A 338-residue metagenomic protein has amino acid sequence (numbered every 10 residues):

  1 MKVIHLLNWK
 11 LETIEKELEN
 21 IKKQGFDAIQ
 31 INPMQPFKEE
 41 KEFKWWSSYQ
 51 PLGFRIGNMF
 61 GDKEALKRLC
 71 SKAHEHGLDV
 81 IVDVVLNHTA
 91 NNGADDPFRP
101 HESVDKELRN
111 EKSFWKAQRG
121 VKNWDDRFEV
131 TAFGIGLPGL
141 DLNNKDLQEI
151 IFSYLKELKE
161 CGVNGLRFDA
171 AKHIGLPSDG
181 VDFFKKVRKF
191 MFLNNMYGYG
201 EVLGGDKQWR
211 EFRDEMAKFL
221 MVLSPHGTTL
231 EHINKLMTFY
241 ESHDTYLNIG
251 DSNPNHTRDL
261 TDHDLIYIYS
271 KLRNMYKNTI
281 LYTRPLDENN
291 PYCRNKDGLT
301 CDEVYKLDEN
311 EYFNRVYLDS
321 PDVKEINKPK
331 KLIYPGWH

Functional and structural regions predicted by a protein language model:
M1-V3, L236-M237: A residue-level signal for beta-strand positions that form part of recognition/binding surfaces within mature
K2-K16, Q24-F26, Q30-C161, S178-V202 (+2 more regions): Substrate-binding/active-site clefts of carbohydrate-active enzymes
K16-K22, P33-Q35, E40-W46, R68-V82 (+1 more regions): Active-site-proximal helices and loops of the catalytic beta/alpha 8
